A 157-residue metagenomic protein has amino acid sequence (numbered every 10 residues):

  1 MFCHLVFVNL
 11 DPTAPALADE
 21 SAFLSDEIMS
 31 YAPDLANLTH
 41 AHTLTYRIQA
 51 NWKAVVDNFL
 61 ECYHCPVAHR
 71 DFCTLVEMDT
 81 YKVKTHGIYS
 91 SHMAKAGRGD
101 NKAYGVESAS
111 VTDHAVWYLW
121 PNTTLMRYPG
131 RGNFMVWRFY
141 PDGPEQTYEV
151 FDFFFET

Functional and structural regions predicted by a protein language model:
H4-T157: C-terminal catalytic domain of Rieske-type non-heme iron oxygenases
